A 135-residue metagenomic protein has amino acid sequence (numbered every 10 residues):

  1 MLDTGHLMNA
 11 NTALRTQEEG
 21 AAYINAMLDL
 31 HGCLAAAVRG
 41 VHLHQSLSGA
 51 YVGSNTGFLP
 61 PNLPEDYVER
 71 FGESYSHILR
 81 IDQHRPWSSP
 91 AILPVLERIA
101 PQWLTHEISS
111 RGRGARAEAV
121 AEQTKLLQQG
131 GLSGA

Functional and structural regions predicted by a protein language model:
M1-A135: Histidine-acidic metal/acid-base catalytic patches
